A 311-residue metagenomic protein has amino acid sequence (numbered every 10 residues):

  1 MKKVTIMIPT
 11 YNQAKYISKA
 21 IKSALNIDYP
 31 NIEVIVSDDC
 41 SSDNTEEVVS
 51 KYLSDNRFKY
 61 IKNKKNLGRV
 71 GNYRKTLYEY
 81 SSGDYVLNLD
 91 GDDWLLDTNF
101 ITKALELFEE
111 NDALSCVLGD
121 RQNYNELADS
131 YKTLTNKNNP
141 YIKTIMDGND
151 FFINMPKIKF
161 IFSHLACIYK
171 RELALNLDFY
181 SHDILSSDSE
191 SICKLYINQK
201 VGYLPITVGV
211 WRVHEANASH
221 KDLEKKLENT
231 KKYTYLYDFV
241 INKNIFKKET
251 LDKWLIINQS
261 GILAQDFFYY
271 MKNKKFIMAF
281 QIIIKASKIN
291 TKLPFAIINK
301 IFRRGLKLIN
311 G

Functional and structural regions predicted by a protein language model:
M1-S23: N-proximal low-complexity "stem/linker" segments adjacent to membrane-targeting elements
K22-N31: Short, acidic, metal-binding catalytic loop of nucleotide-sugar glycosyltransferases
D38-E47, K65: A conserved acidic beta->alpha catalytic loop
K64-S81: Glycine-rich, basic loop-to-helix element that forms the pyrophosphate-binding segment of sugar-nucleotide handling
V86: Short aromatic/hydrophobic "clamp" motif used to bind/position activated sugar donors
N99-T133: Conserved donor NDP-sugar-binding/catalytic core segment of glycosyltransferases
G119, N138-K225: Conserved nucleotide-sugar donor-binding catalytic segment
T207-E215, H220-E249, N273-I289: Catalytic core of nucleotide-sugar-dependent glycosyltransferases
